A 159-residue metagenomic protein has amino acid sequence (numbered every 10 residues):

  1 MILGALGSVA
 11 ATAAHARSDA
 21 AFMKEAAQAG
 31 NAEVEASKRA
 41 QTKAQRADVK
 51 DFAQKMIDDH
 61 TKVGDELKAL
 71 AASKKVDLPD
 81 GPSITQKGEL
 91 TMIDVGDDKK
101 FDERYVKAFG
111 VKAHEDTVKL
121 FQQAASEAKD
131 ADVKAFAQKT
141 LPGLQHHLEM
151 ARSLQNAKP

Functional and structural regions predicted by a protein language model:
G4-P159: His/Met- and acidic-residue-enriched segments that coordinate or traffic transition-metal cofactors and support
